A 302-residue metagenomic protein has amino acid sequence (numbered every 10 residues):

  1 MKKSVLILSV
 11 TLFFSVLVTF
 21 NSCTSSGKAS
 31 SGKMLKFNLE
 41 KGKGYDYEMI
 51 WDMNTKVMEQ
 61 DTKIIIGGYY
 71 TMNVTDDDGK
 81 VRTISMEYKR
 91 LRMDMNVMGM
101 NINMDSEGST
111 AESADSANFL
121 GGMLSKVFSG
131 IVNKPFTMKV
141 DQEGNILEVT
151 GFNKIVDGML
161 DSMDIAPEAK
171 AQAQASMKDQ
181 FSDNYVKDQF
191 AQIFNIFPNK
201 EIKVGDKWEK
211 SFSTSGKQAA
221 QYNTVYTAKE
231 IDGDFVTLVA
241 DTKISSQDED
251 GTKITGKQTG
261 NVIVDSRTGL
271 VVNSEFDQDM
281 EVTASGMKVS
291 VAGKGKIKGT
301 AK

Functional and structural regions predicted by a protein language model:
M1-V10: Bacterial N-terminal signal peptides that target proteins for export
T11-F13, L17: Residues within alpha-helical transmembrane segments of multi-pass membrane proteins, especially transporters, ion
T19-S22: C-terminal motif of bacterial Sec signal peptides marking the signal peptidase cleavage site
S26-K302: Signature of exported/secreted
